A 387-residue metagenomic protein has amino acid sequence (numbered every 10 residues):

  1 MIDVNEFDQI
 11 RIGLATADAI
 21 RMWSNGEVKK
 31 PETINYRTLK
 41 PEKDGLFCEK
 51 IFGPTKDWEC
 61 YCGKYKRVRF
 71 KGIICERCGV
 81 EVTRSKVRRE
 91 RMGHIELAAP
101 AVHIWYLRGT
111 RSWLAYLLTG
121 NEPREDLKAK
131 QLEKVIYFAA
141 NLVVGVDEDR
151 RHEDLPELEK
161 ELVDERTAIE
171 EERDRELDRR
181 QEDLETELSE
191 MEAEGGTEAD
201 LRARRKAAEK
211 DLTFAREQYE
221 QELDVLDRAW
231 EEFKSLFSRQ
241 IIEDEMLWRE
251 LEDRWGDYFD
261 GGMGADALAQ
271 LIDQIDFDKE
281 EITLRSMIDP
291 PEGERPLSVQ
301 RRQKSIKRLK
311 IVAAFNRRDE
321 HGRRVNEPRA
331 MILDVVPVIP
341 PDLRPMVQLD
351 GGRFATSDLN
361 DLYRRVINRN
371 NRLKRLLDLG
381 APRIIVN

Functional and structural regions predicted by a protein language model:
M1-N387: Extended, highly charged clamp/arch subdomains and adjacent linkers that form or line substrate-binding channels
